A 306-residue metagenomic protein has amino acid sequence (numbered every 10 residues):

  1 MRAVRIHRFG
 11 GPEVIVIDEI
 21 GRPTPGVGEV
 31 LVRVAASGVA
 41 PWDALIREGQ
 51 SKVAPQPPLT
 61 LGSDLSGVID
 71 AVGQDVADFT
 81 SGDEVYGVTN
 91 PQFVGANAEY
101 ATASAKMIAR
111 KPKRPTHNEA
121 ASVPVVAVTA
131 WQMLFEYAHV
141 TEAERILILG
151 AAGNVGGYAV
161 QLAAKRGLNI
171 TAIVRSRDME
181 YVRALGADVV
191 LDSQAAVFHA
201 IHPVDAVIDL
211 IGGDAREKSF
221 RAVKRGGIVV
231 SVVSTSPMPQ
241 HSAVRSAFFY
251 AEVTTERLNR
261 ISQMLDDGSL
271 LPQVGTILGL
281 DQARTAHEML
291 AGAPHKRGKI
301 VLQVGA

Functional and structural regions predicted by a protein language model:
G21-G38, Q50-Q92: Glycine-rich beta-strand-centered segment in the early N-terminal region that forms part of a ligand/cofactor-binding
F79-T80, V140, V223: Short, well-ordered loop/turn sites that connect or cap secondary structure elements
Q92-S104: A structural motif shared across PLP-dependent enzymes of the aminotransferase-like
A121-D192: Mid-domain Rossmann-like dinucleotide-binding core that forms the NAD(H)/NADP(H) cofactor-binding site
T171, A184-A247: Glycine-rich cofactor phosphate-binding loops and adjacent beta1-alpha1 units of small-molecule cofactor enzyme domains
L258-A306: C-terminal hydrophobic helical "lid"/dimerization subdomain of Rossmann-like NAD(P)H-dependent oxidoreductases
